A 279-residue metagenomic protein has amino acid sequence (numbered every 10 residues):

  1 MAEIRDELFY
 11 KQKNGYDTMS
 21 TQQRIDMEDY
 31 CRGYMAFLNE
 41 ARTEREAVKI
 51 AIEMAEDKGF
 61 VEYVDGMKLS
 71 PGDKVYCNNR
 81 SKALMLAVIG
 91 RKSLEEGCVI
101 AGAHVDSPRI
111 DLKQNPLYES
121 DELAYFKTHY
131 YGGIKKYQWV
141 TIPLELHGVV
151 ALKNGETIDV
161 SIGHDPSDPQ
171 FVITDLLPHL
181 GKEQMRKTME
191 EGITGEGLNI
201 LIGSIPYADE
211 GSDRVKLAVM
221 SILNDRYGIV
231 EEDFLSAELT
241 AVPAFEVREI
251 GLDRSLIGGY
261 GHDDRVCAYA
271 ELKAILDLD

Functional and structural regions predicted by a protein language model:
M1-D279: N-terminal hydrophobic/helix-forming segments and targeting peptides
